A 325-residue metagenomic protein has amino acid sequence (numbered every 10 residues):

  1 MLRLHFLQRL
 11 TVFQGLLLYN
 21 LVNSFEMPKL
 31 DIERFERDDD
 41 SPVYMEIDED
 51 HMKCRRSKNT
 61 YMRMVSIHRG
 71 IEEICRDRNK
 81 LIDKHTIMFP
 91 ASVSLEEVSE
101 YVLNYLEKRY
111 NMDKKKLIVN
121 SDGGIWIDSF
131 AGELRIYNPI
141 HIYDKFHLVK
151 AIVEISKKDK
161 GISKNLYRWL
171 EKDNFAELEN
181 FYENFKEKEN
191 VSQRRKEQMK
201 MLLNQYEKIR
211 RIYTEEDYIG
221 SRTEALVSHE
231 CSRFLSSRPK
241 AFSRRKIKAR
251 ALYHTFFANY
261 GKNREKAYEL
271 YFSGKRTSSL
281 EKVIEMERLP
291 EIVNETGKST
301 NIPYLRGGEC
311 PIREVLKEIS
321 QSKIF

Functional and structural regions predicted by a protein language model:
L4-H5, R9-I118, F130, I292 (+4 more regions): RNase H-like nuclease fold core
N104-F325: Acidic/histidine-rich catalytic cores and adjacent linkers of DNA breakage/strand-transfer/modification proteins
